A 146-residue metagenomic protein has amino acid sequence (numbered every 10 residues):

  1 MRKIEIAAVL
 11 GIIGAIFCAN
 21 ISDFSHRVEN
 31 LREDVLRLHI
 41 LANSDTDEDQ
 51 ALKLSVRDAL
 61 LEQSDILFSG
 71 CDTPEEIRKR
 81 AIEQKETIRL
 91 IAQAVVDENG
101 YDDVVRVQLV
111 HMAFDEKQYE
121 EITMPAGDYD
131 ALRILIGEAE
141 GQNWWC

Functional and structural regions predicted by a protein language model:
I4-N20: Hydrophobic membrane-insertion alpha-helices, especially the h-region of bacterial N-terminal signal peptides
A19-R32: Aromatic-capped interface at the extracytoplasmic side of an N-terminal signal-anchor transmembrane helix
D34-K85: Early exported N-terminus immediately downstream of N-terminal targeting peptides
L41-D45, V110-M112, G137-G141: Solvent-exposed coil/turn segments that connect beta secondary-structure elements in extracytoplasmic/periplasmic
D49, D115-K117, W145: Extracytoplasmic/secreted cell-surface and envelope-processing proteins
P74-D115: Amphipathic, coiled-coil-like alpha-helical scaffolding segments used for oligomerization/assembly
I122-W145: Soluble extracytoplasmic domains of inner/organellar membrane proteins
